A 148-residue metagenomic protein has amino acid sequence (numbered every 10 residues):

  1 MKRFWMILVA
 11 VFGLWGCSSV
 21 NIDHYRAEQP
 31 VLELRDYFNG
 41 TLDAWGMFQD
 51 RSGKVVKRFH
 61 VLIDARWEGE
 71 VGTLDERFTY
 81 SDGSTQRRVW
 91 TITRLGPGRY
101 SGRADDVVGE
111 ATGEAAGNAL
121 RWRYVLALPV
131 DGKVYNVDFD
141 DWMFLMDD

Functional and structural regions predicted by a protein language model:
K2-L8: Sec-dependent signal peptide recognition, specifically the positively charged N-region followed immediately by
L14-G16: C-terminal motif of bacterial Sec signal peptides marking the signal peptidase cleavage site
S18-V20: Bacterial signal peptide processing site
Y25-T41: N-terminal helix-cap/turn-to-beta initiation motif at the start of protein domains
W45, Q49-V130, D140-W142: Central antiparallel beta-sheet cores of small beta-barrel/beta-sandwich binding domains
G96, D147-D148: Residue-level recognition of beta-strand termini and adjacent short loop/turns
G132-Y135: A short acidic/glycine-rich loop-to-helix N-cap element
